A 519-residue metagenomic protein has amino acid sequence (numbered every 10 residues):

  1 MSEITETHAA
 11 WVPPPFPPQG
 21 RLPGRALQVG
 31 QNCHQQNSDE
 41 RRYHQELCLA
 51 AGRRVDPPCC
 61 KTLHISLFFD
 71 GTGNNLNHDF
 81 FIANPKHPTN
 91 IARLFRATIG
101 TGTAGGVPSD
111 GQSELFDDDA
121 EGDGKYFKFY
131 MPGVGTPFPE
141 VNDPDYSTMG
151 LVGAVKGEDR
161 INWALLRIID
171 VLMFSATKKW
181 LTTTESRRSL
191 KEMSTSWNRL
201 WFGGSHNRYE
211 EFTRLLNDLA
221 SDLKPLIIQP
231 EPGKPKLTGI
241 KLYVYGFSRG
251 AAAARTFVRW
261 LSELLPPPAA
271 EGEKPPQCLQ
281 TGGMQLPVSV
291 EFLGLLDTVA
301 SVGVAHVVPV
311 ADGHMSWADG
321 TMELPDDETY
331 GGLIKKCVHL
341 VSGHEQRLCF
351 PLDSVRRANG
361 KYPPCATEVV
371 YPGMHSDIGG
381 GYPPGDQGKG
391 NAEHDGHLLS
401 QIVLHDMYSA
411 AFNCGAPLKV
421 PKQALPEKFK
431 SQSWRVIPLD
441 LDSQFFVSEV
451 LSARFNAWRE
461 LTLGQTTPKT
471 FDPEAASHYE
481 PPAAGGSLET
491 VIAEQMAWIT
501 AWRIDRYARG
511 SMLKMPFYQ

Functional and structural regions predicted by a protein language model:
S2-Q519: Active-site- or binding-pocket-proximal scaffold segments within functional domains
